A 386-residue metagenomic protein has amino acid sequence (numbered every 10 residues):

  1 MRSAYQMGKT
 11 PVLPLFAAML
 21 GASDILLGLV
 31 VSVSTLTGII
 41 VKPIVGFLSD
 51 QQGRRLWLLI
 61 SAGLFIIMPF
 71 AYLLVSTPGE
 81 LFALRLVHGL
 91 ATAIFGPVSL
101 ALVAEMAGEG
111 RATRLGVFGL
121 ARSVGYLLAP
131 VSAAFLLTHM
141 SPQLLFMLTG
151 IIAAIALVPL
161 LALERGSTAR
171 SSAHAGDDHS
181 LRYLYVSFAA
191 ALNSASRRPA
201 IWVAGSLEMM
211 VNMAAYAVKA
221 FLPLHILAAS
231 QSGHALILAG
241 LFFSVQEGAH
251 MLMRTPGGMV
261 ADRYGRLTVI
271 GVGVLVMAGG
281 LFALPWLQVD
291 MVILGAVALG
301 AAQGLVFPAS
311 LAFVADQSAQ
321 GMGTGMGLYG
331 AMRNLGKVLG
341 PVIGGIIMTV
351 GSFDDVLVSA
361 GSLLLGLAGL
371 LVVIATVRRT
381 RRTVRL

Functional and structural regions predicted by a protein language model:
V12-D24, A220-L236: Short amphipathic helix-loop junctions that connect adjacent transmembrane helices in Major Facilitator Superfamily/SLC
T35-P43, Y126-L127, E247-T255, K337-V338: Residue-level signature of mid-helix packing/kink "hotspots" within the transmembrane helices of 12-pass Major
G53, L74-G79, G108, G265 (+1 more regions): Helix-breaking motifs and short loop linkers at transmembrane-helix boundaries and internal kinks in secondary membrane
L56-F70, G150, T268-F282: Structural signature of the two symmetry-related core transmembrane helices
G79-V87, D290-A298: Paired small-residue
L86-S123: Cytoplasmic helix-loop-helix junction between adjacent transmembrane helices in 12-TM secondary transporters
I151-A173, L370-A375: C-terminal membrane-cytosol helix-exit motif in multi-pass small-molecule transporters
S167-V203: Juxtamembrane intracellular "pre-TM" segments in multi-pass secondary transporters
